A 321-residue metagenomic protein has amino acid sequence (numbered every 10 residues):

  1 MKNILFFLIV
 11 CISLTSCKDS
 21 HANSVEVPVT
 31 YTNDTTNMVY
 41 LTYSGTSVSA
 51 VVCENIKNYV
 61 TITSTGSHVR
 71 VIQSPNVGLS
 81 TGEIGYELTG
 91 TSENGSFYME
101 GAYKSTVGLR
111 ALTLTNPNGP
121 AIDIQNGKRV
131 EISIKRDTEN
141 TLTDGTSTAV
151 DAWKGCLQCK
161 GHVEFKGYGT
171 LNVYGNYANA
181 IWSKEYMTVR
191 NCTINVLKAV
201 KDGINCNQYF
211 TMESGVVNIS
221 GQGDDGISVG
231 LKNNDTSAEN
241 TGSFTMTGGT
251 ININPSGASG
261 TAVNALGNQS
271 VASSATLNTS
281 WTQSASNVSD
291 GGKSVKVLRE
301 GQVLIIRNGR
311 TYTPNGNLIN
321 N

Functional and structural regions predicted by a protein language model:
M1-I4, K18-D19: Positively charged n-region of N-terminal signal peptides that target proteins for export
F6-L8: Short, low-complexity S/T/E/D/G/P-rich linear segments that nucleate or cap local secondary structure
V10-C11, T35, S47, G316: Generic alpha-helical secondary structure signal
S13-S16: C-terminal motif of bacterial Sec signal peptides marking the signal peptidase cleavage site
K18-N287: A composition-driven surface/loop motif
A285-N321: C-terminal outer-membrane/trafficking sorting elements
